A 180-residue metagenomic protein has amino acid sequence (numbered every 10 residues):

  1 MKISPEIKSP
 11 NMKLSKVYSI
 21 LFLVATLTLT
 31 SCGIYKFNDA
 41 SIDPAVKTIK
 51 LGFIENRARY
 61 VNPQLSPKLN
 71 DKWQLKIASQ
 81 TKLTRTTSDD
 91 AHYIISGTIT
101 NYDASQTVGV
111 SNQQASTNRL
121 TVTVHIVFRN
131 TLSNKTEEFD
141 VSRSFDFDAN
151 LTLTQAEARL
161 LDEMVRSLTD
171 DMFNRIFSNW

Functional and structural regions predicted by a protein language model:
M1: Tryptophan-rich substrate-binding surfaces of secreted polymer-degrading and adhesive proteins
S4-L21: Bacterial N-terminal signal peptides that target proteins for export
S19-T30: Bacterial N-terminal signal peptides
T30-K82, D90, L132, S142 (+1 more regions): A structural "domain/chain start" motif
F37, P44, S79-T84, D89-D90 (+3 more regions): Surface-exposed short loop/turn segments
A158-W180: Compositionally biased, intrinsically disordered linkers/stalks adjacent to structured regions
